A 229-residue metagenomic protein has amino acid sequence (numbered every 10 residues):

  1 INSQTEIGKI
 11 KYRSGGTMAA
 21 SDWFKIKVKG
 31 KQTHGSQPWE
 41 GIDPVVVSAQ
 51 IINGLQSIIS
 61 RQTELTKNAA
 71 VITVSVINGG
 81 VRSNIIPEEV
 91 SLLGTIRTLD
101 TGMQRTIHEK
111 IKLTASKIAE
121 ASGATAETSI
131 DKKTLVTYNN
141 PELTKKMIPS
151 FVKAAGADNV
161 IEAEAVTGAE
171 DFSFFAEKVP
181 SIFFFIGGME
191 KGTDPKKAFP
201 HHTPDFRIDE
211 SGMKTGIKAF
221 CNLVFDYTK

Functional and structural regions predicted by a protein language model:
I1-V76, V81-P87, E170, P195: Histidine/acidic-residue-rich, glycine-tolerant segments that coordinate divalent metal ions
K11-Q32, Q37, G41-P44, G102-A155: Metal-dependent peptidase/peptidase-like ectodomains
K29-K31, I77-N78, R97-L99, D131 (+1 more regions): Solvent-exposed residues in well-ordered beta-strands and their adjoining turns, especially edge/terminal strands
K31, I51-Q62, G80, L93 (+4 more regions): Change "in soluble alpha/beta enzymes" to "in soluble alpha/beta proteins
H34, S48, G94, M147 (+2 more regions): Divalent metal-coordination and catalytic microenvironments
V47, S57, R61, E109-L113 (+2 more regions): His/Asp/Glu-rich mid-to-C-terminal helical/loop segments that flank catalytic regions of hydrolases
N53-S60, S129, L135-G188: Active-site-adjacent substrate-binding region of metalloamidase/peptidase-like peptide-processing proteins
S83-H108: A conserved active-site cap/scaffold subdomain adjacent to cofactor or substrate pockets
